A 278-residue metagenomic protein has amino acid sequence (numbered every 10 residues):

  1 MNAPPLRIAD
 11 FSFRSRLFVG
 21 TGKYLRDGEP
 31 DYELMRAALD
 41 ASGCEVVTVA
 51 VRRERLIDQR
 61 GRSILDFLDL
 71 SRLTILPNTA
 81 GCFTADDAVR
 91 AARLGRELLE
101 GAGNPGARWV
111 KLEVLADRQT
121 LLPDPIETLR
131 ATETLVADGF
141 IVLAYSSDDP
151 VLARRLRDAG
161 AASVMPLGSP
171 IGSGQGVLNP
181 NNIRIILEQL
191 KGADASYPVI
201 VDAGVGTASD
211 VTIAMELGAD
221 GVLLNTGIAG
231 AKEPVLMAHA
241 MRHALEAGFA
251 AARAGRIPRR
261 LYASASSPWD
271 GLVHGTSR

Functional and structural regions predicted by a protein language model:
A3-I8, T21-V46, D58-T74, F83-D202 (+1 more regions): Alpha/beta enzyme core
F13: Short acidic-glycine-tyrosine-enriched beta hairpin
E45-R53: A short beta-strand-loop structural module common to alpha/beta enzyme folds
